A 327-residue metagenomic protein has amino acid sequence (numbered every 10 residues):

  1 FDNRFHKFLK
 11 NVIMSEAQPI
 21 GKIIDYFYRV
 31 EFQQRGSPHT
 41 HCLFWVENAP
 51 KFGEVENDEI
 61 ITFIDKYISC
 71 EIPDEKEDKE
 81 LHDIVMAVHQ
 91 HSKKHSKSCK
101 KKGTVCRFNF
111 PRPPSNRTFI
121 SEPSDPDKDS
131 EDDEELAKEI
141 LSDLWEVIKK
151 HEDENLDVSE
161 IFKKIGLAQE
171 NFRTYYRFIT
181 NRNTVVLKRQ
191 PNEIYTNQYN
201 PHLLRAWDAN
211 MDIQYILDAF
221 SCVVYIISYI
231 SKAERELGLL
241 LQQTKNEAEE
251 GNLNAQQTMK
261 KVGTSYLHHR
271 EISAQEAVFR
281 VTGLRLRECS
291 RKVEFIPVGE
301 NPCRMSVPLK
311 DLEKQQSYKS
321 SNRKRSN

Functional and structural regions predicted by a protein language model:
F1-T40, F44-N327: Intrinsic low-complexity, intrinsically disordered terminal tails and linker regions enriched in charged/polar residues
